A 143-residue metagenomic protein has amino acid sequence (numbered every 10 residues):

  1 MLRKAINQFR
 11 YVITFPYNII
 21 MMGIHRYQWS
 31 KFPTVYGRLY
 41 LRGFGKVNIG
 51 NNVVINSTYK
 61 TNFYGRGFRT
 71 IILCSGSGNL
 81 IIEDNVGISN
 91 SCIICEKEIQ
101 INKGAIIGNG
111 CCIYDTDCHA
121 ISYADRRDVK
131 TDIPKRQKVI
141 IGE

Functional and structural regions predicted by a protein language model:
M1-D115, K135-E143: Domain-scale signature associated with acetyltransferase and cell-envelope carbohydrate enzymes
F68-T70, Y123-D132: Flexible, solvent-exposed loop segments that connect beta-strands
